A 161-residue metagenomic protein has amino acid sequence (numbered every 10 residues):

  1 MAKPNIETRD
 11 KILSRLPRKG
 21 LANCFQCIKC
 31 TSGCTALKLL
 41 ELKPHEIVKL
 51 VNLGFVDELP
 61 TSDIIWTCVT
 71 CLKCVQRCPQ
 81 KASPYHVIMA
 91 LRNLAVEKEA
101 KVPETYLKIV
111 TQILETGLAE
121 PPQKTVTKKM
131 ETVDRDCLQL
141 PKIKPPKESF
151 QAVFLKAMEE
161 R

Functional and structural regions predicted by a protein language model:
A2-L16, L39-I65, P84-L118: Ferredoxin-type iron-sulfur electron-transfer modules in oxidoreductases and energy-metabolism complexes
N5, R18, E99-L107, V133-D136 (+1 more regions): Short, structured coil/loop segments at alpha-helix boundaries
G20-L37, D63-A82: Cysteine-centered iron-sulfur cluster-binding motifs in ferredoxin-type domains/subunits of redox enzymes
Q76-I88, T111-K156: Short flanking/linker segments adjacent to small metal-binding domains or redox-active Cys/His motifs
E160-R161: Extracellular repetitive beta-rich solenoid segments
